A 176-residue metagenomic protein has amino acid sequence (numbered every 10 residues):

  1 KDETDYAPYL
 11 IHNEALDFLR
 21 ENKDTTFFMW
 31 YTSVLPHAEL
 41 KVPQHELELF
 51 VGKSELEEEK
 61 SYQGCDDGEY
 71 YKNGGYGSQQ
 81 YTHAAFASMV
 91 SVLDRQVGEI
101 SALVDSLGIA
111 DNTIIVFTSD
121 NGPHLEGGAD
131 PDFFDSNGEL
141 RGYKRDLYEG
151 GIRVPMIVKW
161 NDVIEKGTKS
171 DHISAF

Functional and structural regions predicted by a protein language model:
K1-F176: Active-site-proximal cap/lid insertion segments
